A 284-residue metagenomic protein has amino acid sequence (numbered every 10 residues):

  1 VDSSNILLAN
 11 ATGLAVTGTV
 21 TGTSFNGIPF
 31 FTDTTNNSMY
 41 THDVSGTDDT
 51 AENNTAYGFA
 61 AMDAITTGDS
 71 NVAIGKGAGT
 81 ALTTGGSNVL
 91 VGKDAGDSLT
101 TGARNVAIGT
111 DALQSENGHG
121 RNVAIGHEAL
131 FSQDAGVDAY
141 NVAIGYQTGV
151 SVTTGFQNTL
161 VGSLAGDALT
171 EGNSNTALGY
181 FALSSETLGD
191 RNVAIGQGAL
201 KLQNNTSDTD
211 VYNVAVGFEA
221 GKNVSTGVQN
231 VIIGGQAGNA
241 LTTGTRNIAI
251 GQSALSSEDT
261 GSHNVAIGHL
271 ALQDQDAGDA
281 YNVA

Functional and structural regions predicted by a protein language model:
V1-N26: A signal for long, low-complexity, Ser/Thr/Asn-enriched, surface-exposed stalk/shaft and domain-boundary segments
T23-A284: Glycine- and small/polar-enriched repetitive beta-structure motifs of secreted/surface proteins
